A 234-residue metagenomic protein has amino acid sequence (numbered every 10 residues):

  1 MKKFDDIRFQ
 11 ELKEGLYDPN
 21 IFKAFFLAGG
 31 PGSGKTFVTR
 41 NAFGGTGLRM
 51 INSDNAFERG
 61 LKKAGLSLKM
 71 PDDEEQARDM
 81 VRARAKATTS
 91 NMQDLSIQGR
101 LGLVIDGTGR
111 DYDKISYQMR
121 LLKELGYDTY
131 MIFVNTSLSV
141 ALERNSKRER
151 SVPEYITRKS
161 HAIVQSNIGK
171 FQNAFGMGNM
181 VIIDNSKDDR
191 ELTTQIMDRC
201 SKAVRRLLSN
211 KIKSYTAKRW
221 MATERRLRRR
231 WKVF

Functional and structural regions predicted by a protein language model:
M1-L16: N-terminal pre-Walker A segment at the start of P-loop NTPase domains
G15-F22, L95-I97: Phosphate-binding P-loop
A24-F26: Short hydrophobic/aromatic beta-strand immediately N-terminal to the Walker A/P-loop
G30-P31: The conserved Walker
G34: Conserved glycine(s) of the Walker
F37-L101, D113: Conserved substrate/cofactor phosphate-moiety recognition/catalytic segment in nucleotide-dependent phosphotransferases
K123-R144: Conserved phosphate-donor/acceptor-positioning beta-strand/loop module used by diverse small-molecule
L138-F234: Conserved GTP-binding G-domain of TRAFAC-class P-loop NTPases and closely related GTPase folds
